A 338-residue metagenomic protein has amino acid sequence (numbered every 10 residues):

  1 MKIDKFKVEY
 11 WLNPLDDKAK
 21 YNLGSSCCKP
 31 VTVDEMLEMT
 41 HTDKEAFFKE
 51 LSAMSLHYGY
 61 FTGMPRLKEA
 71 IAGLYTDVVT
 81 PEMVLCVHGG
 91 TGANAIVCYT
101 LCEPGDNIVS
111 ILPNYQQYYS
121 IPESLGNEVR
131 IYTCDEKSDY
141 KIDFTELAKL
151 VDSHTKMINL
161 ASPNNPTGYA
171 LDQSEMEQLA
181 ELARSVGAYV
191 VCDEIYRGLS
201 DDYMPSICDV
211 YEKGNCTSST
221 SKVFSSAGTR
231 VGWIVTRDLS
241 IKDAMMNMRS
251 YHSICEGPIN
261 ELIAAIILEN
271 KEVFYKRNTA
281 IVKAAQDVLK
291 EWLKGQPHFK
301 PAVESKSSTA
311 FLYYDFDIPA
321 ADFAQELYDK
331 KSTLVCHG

Functional and structural regions predicted by a protein language model:
K2-G89, E269: N-terminal small-domain helix-loop-helix segment of the aminotransferase-like
E82, T100-P122: Conserved PLP-anchoring active-site segment centered on the Schiff-base-forming lysine
D106, N127, S185-A188, E212: A short helix->loop->beta-strand "cap" motif at the edges of active sites that frequently abuts
E136-D201: Active-site phosphate-binding strand-loop segment of PLP-dependent enzymes
V210-A244, E256: Active-site PLP attachment segment
K242-R249, I267-K290: Structural signature of PLP-dependent enzymes
A265, I281-K290, K300-Y314: Conserved glycine-rich beta-strand-loop-beta hairpin in the small C-terminal domain of fold type I
L312-G338: Conserved C-terminal alpha-helix-loop-beta "cap" of PLP-dependent enzymes that closes/shapes the active-site mouth
